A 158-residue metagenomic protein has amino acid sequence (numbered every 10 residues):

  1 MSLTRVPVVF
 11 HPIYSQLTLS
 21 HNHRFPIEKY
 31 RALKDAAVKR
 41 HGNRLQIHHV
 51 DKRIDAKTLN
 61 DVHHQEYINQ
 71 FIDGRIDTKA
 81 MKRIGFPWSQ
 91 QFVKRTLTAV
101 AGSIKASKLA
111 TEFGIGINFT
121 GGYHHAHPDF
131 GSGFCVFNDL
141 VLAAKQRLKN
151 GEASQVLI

Functional and structural regions predicted by a protein language model:
M1-I158: HDAC/HDAC-like amidohydrolase catalytic core signature
